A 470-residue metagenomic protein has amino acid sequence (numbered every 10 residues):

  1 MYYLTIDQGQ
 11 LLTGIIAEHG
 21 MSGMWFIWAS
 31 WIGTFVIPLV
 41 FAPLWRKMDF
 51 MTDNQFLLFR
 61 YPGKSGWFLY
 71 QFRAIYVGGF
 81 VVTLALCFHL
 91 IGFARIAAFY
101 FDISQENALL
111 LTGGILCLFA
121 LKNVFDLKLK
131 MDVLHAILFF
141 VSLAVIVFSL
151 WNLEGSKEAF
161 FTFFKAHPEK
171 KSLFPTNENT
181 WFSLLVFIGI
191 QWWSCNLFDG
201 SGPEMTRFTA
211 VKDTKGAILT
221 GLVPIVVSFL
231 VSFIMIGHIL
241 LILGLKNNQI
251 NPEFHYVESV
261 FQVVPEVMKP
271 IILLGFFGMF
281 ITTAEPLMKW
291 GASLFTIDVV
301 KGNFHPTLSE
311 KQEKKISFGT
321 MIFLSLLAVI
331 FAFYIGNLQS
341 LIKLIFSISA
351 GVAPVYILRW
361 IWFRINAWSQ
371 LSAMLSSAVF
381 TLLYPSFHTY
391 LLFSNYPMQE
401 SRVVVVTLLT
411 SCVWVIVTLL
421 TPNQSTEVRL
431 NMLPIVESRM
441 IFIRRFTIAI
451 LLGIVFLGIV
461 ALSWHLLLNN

Functional and structural regions predicted by a protein language model:
M1-N470: Membrane-embedded helix-loop-helix hairpins and adjacent transmembrane boundary segments in multi-pass transporters
